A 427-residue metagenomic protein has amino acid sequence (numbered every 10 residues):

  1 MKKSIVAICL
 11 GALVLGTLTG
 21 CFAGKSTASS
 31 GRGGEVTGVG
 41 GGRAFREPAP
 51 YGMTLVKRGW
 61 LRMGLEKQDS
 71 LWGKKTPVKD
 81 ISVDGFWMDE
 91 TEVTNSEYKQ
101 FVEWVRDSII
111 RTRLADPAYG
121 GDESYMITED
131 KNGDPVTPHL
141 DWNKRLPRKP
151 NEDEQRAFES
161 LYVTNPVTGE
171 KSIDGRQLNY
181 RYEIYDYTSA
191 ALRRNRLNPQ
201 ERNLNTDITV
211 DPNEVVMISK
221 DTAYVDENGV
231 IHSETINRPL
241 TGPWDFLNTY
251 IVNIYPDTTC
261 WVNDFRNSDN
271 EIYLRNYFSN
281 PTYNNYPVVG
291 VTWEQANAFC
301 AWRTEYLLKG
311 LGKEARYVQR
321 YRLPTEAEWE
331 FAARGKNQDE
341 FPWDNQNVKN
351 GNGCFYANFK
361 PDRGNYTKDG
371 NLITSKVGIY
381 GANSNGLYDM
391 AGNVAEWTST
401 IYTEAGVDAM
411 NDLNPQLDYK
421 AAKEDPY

Functional and structural regions predicted by a protein language model:
M1-T37, F299, A332: Bacterial Sec-dependent N-terminal signal peptides
F22-R43, K75-I81, F101-Y250, P256 (+4 more regions): Surface-exposed recognition segments
K25-G33, L55-V56, R62, K67 (+5 more regions): Functional-site microenvironments in short loops/helix caps that host divalent-cation chemistry
R62-G73, S96-K99: Short, solvent-exposed loop/turn elements at domain surfaces
F86, V93, V102-R111, W302-G310: Short capping motifs at secondary-structure boundaries
